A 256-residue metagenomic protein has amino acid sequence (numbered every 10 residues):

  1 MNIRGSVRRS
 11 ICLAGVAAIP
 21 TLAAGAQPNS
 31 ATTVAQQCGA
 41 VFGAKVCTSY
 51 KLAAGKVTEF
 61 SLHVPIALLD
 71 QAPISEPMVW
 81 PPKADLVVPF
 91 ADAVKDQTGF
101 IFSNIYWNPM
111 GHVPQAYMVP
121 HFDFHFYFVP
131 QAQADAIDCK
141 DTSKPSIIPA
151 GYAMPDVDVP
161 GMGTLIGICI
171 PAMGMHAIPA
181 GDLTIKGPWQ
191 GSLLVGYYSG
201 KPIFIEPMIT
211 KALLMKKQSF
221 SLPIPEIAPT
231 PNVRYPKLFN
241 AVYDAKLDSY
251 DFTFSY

Functional and structural regions predicted by a protein language model:
N2-C12: Bacterial N-terminal signal peptides that target proteins for export
C12-T21: Bacterial N-terminal signal peptides
A26-Y256: Metal-centered catalytic cores of metalloenzymes
